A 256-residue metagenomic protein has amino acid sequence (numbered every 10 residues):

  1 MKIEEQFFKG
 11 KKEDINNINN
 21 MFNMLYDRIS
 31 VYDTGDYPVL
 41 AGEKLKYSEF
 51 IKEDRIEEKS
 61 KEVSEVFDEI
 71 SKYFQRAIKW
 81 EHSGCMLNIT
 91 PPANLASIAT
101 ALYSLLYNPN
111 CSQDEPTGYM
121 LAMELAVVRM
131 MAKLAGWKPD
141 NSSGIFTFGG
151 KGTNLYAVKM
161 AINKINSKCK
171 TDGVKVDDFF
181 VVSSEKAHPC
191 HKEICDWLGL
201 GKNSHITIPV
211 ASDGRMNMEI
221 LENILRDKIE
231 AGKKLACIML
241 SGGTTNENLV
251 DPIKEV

Functional and structural regions predicted by a protein language model:
M1-N141: N-terminal entrance/gating region of PLP-dependent enzymes' catalytic architecture
I3-F8, K52, Y107-E115, K138-I145 (+3 more regions): Glycine- and acidic
F67, L121-E124, V128, N154 (+3 more regions): Hydrophobic face of alpha-helices
V128-K133, N154, N163, S204-T207 (+1 more regions): Cofactor-binding active-site loop characterized by glycine-rich and histidine/acidic residues
V128-R129, S142-D172, C190-I194, L198: Conserved beta-loop-alpha segment that forms the PLP phosphate-binding cup at the N-terminus of a helix
K133-W137, M160-T171, D196-W197, N223-A231 (+1 more regions): Conserved helix-loop functional segments at active or binding sites
F148, K175-L235, L240, E247: PLP-dependent aminotransferase-class I/II
L240-V256: Active-site core of PLP-dependent enzymes with the aminotransferase class I/II
